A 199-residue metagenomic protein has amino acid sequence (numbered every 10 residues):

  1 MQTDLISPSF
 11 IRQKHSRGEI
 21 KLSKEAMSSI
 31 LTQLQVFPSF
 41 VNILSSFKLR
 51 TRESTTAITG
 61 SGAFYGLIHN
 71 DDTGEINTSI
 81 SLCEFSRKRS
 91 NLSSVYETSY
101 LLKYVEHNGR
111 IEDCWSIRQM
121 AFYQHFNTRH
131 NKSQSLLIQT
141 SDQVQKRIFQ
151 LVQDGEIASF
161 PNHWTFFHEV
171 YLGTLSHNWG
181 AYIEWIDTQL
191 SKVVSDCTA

Functional and structural regions predicted by a protein language model:
M1-T198: Extended N-terminal soluble domains of membrane/secretory-pathway proteins
